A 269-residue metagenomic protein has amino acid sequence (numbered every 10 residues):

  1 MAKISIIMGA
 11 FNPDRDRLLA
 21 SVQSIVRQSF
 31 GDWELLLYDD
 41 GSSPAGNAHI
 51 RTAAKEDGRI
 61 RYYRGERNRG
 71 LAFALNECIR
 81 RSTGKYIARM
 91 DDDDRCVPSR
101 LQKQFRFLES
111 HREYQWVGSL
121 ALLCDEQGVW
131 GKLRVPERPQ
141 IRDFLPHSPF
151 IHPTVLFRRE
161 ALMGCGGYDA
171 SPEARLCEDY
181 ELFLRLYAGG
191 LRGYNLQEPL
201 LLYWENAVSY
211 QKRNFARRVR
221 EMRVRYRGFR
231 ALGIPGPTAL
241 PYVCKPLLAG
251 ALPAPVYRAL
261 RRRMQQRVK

Functional and structural regions predicted by a protein language model:
A2-S5, V26-L37, D57-R61: Short loop->beta transition adjacent to catalytic acidic/histidine clusters or analogous donor-positioning motifs
I6, R138-F215: Conserved nucleotide-sugar donor-binding catalytic segment
P13-R27: Short, well-formed alpha-helical segments that are part of the catalytic scaffolds of diverse glycosyltransferases
S21, G46, G65-S82: Glycine-rich, basic loop-to-helix element that forms the pyrophosphate-binding segment of sugar-nucleotide handling
D39-I50, R67, D91: A conserved acidic beta->alpha catalytic loop
I87: Short aromatic/hydrophobic "clamp" motif used to bind/position activated sugar donors
S99-G131: Conserved donor NDP-sugar-binding/catalytic core segment of glycosyltransferases
Q211-P235: Catalytic core of nucleotide-sugar-dependent glycosyltransferases
